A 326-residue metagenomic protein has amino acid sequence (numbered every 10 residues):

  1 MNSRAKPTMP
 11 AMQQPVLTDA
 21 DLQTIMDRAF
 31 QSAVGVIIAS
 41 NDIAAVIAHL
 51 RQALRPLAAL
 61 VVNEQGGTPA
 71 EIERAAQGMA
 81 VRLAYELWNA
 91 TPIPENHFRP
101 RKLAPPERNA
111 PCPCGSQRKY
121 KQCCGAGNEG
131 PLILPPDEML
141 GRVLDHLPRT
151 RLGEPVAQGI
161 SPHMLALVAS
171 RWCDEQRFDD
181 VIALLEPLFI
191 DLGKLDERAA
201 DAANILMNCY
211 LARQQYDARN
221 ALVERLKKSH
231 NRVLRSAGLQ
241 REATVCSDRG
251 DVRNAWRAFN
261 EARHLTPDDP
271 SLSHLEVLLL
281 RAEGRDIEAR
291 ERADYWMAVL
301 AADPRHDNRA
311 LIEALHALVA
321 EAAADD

Functional and structural regions predicted by a protein language model:
M1-D326: Acidic/negatively charged segments and metal-coordination signatures
